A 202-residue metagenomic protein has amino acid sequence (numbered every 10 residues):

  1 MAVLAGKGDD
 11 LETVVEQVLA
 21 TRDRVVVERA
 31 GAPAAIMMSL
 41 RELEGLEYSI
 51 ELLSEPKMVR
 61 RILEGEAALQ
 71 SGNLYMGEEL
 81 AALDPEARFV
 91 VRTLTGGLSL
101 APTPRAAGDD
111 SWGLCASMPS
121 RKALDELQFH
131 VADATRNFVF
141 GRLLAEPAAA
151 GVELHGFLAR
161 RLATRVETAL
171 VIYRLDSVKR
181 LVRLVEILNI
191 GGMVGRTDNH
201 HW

Functional and structural regions predicted by a protein language model:
M1-A5, D9, E78, A82-A106: Non-catalytic interaction/Regulatory regions outside core domains
M1-V18, E28, M38, R61-E79: Bateman/CBS regulatory modules and CBS-like beta-alpha motifs in cytosolic regions of diverse proteins
L19-T21, D109: Short, small/polar residue-rich loop motifs at catalytic or cofactor-binding pockets
R24-L63, F89-S99, T103, G151-V152 (+1 more regions): Short, charge-rich, low-complexity interaction segments located in flexible loops at or near secondary-structure
V27-G31, T135, V139-F140: Short amphipathic alpha-helical segments
E51-E55, L100-S111, L162-W202: Enriched for short, Lys/Arg-rich terminal
L83, N137-R165: A short, surface-exposed loop/turn module that caps and links secondary-structure elements
V90-V139: Arg/Lys-rich, positively charged N-terminal/basic patches that mediate binding to nucleic acids
